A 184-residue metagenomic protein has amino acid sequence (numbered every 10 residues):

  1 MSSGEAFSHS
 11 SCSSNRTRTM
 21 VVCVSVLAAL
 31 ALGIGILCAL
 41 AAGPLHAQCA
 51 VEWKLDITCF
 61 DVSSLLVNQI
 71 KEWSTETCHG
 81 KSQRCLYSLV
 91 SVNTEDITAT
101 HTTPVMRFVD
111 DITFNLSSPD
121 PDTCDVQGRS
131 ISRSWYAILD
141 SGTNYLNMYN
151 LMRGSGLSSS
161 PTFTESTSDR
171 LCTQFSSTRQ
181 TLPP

Functional and structural regions predicted by a protein language model:
G4-P184: Ser/Thr-rich, low-complexity intrinsically disordered terminal regions
